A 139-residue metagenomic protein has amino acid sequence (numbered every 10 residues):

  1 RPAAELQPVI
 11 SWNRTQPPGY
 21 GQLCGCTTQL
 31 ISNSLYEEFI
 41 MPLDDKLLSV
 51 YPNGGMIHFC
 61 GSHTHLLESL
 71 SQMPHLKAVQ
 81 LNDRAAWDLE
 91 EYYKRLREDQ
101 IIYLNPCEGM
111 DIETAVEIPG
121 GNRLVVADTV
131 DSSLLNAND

Functional and structural regions predicted by a protein language model:
R1-D139: Active-site loop segments of alpha/beta catalytic cores
